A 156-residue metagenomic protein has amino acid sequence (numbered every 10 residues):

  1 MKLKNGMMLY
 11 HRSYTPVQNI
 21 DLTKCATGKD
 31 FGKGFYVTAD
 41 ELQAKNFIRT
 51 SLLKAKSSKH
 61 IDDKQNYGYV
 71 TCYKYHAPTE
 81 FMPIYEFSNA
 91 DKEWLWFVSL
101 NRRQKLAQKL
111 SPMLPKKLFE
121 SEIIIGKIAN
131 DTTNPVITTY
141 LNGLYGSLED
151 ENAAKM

Functional and structural regions predicted by a protein language model:
K2-N5, K29-D30, T50-I61, N66-M156: Conserved NAD+-utilizing ADP-ribose enzyme module
K4-G28: Short aromatic-glycine-(Arg/Gly/Cys) micro-motifs in beta-strand/loop hairpins
H11-S13, V37-A39, Y73: Short His-Asn-centered micro-motif
P16, E41-A44, H76-F81: Short, charged/polar surface micro-motifs in flexible loops or helix N-caps
A26-L53: Extended catalytic/binding region for NAD+/ADP-ribose chemistry, centered on the ART fold
